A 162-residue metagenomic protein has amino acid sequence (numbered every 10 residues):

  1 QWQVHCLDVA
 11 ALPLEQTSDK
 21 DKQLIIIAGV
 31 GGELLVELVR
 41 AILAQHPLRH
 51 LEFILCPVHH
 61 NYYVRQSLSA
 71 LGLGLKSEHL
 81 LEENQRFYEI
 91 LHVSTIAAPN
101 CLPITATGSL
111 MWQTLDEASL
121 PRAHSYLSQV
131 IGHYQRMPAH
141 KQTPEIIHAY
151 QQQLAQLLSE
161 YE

Functional and structural regions predicted by a protein language model:
Q1-K22: S-adenosyl-L-methionine
L12-L14, L24-I27, E33-E162: Class I S-adenosyl-L-methionine
